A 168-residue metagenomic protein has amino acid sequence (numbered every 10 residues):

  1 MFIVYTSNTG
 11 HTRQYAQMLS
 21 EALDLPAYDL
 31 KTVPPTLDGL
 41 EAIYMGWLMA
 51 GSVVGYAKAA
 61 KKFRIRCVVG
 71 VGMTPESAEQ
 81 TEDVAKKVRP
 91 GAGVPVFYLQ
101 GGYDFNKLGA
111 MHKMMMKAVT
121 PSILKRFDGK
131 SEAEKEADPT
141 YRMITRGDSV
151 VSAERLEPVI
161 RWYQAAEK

Functional and structural regions predicted by a protein language model:
M1-K62, R161-K168: N-terminal beta1-alpha1-beta2 submodule of the flavodoxin-like/Rossmannoid cofactor-binding fold
M49-K168: FMN-binding flavodoxin-like domain, especially the glycine-rich phosphate-binding loop
